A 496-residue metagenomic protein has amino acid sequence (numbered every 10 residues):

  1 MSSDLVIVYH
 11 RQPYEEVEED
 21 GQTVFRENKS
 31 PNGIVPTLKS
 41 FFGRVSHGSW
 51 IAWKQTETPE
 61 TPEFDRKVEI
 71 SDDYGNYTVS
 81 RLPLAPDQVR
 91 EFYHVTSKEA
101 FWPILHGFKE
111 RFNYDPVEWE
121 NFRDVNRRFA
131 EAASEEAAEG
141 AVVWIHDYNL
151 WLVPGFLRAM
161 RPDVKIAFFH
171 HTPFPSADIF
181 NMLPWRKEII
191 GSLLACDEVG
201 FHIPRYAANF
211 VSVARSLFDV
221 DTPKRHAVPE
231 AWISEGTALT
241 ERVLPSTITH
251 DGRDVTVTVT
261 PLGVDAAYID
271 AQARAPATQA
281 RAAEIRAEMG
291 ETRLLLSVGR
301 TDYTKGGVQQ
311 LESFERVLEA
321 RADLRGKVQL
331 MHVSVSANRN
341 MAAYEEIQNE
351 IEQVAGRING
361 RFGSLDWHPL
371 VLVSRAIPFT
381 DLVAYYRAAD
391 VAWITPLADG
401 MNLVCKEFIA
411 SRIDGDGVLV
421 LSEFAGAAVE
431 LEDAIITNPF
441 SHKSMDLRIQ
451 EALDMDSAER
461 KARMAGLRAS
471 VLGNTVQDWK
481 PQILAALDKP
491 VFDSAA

Functional and structural regions predicted by a protein language model:
M1-A496: Catalytic cores of carbohydrate-active enzymes across secretory and cytosolic contexts
